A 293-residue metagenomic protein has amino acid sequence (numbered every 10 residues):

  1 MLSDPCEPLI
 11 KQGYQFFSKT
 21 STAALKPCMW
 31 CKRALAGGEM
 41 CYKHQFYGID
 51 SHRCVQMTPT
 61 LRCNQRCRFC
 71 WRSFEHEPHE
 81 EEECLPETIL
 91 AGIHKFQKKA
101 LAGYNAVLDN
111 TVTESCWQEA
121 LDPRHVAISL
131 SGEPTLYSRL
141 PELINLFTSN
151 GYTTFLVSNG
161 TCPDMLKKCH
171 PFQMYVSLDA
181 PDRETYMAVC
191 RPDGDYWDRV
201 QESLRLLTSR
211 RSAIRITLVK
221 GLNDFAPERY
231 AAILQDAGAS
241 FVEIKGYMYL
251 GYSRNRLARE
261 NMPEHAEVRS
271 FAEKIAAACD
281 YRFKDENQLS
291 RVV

Functional and structural regions predicted by a protein language model:
M1-L61, Q65-F69, S73-L101: Flexible, acidic/Gly-rich N-terminal and inter-domain linker regions that tether and position cofactor-handling modules
L25-C28, L140, V268, A272: Short, highly selective alpha-helical patches that border small-molecule cofactor pockets in redox/cofactor-processing
I49-C63, D236-M248, V268-K274: Short, solvent-exposed linear motifs at loop/edge-of-secondary-structure regions
H52, L121-P123, N287-R291: Short Gly/Ser/Thr- and Asp/Glu-enriched loop/turn motifs at secondary-structure junctions
T88-A120: Short Fe-S-cluster ligation motifs
I93, Q97-L101, L204-L207, L234 (+1 more regions): Hydrophobic, Leu/Ile/Phe/Ala-enriched alpha-helical segments that form helix-helix packing faces
L108-A258, P263: Conserved AdoMet/S-adenosylmethionine-binding subsite of the radical SAM
A266-V293: C-terminal accessory regions of radical SAM enzymes
